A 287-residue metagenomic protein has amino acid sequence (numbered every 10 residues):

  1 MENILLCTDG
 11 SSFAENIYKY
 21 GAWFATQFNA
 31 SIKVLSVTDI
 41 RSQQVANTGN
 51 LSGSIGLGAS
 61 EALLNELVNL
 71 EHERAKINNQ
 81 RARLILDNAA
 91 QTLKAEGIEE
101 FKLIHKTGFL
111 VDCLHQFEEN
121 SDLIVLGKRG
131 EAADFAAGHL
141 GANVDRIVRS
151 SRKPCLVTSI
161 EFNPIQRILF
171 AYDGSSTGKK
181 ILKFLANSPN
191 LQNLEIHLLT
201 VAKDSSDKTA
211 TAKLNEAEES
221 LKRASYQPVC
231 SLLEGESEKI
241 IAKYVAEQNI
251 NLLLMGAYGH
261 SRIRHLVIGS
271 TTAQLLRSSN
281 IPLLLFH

Functional and structural regions predicted by a protein language model:
M1-E2, H287: Absolute protein N-terminus
E2-V68, S150, N163-S231: Small/aliphatic-rich secondary-structure junction motif
C7, S11, E15, R83 (+6 more regions): Short alpha-helix boundary/capping motifs
F13-Y20, T26-Q27, L103-F162, Y244-H287: Gly/Ser-rich helix-loop-strand patches that form or flank binding pockets for ribonucleotide-derived cofactors
V34, K102-H105, V157, L198 (+2 more regions): A structural preference for short, hydrophobic beta-strand core positions in alpha/beta folds
R41-V45, H72-I124, R223-L266, I281: Structural beta-alpha unit
R83, D87-A95, F101, F135-V157 (+2 more regions): P-loop/Walker A phosphate-binding loop and immediately adjacent motor/lid segment at beta-alpha junctions
